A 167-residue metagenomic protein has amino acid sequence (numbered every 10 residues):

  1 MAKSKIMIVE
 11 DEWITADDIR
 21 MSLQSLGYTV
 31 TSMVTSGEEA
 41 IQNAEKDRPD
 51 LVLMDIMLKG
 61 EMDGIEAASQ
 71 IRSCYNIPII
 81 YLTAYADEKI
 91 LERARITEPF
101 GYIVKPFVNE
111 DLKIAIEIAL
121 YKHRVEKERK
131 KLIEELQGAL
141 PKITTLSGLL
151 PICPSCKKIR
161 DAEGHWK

Functional and structural regions predicted by a protein language model:
M1-M7, E12: Non-catalytic signal-transmission and effector/linker regions of two-component phosphorelay proteins
K3, R48-D50, S73-I80: His-Asp phosphorelay/catalytic-motif detector in bacterial-type signaling
E12-S32: Two-component/phosphorelay signaling modules centered on CheY-like receiver
R20, M33-L51: Acidic, metal-coordinating helix/loop segments flanking the phosphotransfer/catalytic sites of two-component signaling
D55-I56, T83: Active-site residues of response regulator receiver
M62-S69, S73, I80, A86-V104: Alpha4 helix (beta4-alpha4-beta5 surface) of REC/receiver domains from two-component response regulators
K89, F107-I116, R124: C-terminal output helix
K122-V125, R129-L132, L136-A139, I143-L146 (+1 more regions): Heptad-repeat alpha-helical coiled-coil signal-transmission segments
